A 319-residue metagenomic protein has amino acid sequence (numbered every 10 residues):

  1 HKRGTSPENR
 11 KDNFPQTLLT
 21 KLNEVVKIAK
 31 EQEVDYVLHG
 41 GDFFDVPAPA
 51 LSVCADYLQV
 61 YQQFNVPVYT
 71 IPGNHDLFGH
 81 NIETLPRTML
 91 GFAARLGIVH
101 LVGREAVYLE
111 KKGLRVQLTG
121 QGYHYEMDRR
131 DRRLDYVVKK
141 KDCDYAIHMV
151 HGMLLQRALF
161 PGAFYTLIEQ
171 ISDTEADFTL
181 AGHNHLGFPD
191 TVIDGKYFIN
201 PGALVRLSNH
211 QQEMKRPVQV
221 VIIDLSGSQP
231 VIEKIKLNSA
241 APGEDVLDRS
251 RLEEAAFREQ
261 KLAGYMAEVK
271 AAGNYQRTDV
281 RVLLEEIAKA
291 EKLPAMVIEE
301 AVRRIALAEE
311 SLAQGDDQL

Functional and structural regions predicted by a protein language model:
H1-L18, L134-A158, E286-E291: Mobile, glycine- and charge-enriched loop segments and immediately flanking short secondary-structure elements within
P7-Y108: Core catalytic region of metal-dependent phosphoesterases/phosphodiesterases, especially metallo-beta-lactamase-like
Q16, N200-E268: Binuclear metal-dependent phosphoesterase catalytic core
Y36, P67-Y69, Y145, D177-F178 (+1 more regions): Proline-centered loop/turn at the N-terminus of a beta-strand
G41-D42, G73-N74, H151, G182-H183 (+1 more regions): Active-site glycine-centered loops adjacent to acidic/histidine catalytic or metal-binding residues that shape
P72, D76-E169: Conserved catalytic scaffold of divalent metal-dependent phosphoesterases
F160-Q229: Conserved beta-sheet core of the metallophosphoesterase superfamily
A240-L319: Non-catalytic terminal accessory segments
